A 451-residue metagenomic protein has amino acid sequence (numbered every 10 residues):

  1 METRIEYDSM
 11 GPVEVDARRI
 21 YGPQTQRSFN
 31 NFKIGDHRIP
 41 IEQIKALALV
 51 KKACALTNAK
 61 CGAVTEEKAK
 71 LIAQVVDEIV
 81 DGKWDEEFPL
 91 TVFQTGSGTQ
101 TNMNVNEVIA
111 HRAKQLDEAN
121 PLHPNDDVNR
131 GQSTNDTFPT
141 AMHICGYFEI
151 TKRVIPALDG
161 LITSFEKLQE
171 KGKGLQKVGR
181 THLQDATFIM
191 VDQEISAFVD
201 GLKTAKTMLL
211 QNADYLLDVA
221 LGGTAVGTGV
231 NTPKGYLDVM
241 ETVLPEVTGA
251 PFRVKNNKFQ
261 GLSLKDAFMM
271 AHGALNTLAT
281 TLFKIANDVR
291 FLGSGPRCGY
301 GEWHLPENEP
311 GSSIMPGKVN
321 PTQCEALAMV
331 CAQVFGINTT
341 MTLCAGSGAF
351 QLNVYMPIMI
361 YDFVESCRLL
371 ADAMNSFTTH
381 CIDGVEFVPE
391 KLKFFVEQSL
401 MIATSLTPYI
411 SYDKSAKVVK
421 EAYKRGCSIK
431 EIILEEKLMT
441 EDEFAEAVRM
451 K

Functional and structural regions predicted by a protein language model:
M1-K451: Conserved, well-structured ligand/cofactor-binding cores
